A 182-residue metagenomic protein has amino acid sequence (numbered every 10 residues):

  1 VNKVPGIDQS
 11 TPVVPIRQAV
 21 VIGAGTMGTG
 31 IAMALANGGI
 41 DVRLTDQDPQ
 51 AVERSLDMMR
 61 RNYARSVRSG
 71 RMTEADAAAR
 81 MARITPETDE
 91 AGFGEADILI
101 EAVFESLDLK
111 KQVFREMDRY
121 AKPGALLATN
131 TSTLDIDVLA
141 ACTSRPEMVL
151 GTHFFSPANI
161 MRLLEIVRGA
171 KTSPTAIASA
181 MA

Functional and structural regions predicted by a protein language model:
V1-Q18: Glycine/serine-rich phosphate-binding loop and adjoining beta1-alpha1 elements at the start of nucleotide-handling
V13-Q18, M81, A96, G124: Phosphate-coordination loops involved in phosphoryl transfer and adenosine-cofactor binding
G28-T29: N-terminal Rossmann-fold NAD(P) dinucleotide-binding loop
A32, A36: Gly/Ala-rich phosphate-binding loop of Rossmann-like dinucleotide-binding domains, activating on the conserved
D41-R43, M148-V149: Short beta-strand element of Class I
D48-D97, L107-Q112: Conserved N-terminal Rossmann-fold NAD(P) cofactor-binding segment
S106, K111-A182: Rossmann-fold NAD(P)-binding glycine/threonine-rich loop
